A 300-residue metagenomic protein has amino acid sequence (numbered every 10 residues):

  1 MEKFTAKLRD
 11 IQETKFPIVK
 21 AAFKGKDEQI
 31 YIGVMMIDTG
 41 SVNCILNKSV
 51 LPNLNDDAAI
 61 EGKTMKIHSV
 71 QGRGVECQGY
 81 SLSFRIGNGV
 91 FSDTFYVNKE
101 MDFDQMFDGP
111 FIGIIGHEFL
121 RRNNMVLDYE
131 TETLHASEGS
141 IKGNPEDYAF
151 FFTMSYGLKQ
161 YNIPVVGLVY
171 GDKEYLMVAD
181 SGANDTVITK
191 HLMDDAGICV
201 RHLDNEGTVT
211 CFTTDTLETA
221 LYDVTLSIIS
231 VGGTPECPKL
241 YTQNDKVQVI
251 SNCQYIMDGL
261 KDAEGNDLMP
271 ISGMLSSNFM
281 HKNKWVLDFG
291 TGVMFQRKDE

Functional and structural regions predicted by a protein language model:
M1-E300: Pepsin/retropepsin-fold aspartyl endopeptidases
